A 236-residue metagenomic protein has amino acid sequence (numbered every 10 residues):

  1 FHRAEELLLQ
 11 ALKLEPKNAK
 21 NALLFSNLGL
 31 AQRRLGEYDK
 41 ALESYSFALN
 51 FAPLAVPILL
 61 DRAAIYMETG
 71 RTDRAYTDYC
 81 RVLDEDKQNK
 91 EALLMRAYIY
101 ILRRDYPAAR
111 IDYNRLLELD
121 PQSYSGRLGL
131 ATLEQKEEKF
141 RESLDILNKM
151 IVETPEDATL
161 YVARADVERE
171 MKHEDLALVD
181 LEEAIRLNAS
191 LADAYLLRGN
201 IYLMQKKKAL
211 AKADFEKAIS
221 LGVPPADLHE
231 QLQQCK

Functional and structural regions predicted by a protein language model:
L14-K17, F51, E85, L119 (+3 more regions): Structural marker of alpha-solenoid helical repeat scaffolds
A19-L23, V56-P57, K90-E91, Y124-S125 (+3 more regions): Helix-start (N-cap) detector for alpha-helical repeat units in TPR-like alpha-solenoids, especially tetratricopeptide
R34, E68-T69, L102-R103, K136-E137 (+3 more regions): Register position in tetratricopeptide repeats
N200-K236: Terminal, low-structured helical/coil segments at or just beyond the last alpha-helical repeat
